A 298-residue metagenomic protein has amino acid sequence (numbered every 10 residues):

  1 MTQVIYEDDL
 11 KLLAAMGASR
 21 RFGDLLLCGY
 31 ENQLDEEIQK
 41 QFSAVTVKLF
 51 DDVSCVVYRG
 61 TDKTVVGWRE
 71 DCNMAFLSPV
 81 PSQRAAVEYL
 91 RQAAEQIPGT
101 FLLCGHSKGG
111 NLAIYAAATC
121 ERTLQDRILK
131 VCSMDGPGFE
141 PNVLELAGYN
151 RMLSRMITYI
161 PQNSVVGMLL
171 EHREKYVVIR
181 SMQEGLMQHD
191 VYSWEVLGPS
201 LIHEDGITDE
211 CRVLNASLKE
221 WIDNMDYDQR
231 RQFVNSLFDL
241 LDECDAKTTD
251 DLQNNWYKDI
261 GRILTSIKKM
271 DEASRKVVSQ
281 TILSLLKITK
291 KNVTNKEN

Functional and structural regions predicted by a protein language model:
M1-S54, Y58-E88, Q92-T100, E121-N298: Alpha/beta hydrolase fold serine-hydrolase catalytic domain that processes acyl esters and thioesters
C104-G109, A113: Gly/Ala-rich beta-loop-alpha elbow adjacent to hydrolase catalytic centers
A113-R122: Short glycine-enriched nucleophile-adjacent loop and the immediately C-terminal alpha-helix near the catalytic center
